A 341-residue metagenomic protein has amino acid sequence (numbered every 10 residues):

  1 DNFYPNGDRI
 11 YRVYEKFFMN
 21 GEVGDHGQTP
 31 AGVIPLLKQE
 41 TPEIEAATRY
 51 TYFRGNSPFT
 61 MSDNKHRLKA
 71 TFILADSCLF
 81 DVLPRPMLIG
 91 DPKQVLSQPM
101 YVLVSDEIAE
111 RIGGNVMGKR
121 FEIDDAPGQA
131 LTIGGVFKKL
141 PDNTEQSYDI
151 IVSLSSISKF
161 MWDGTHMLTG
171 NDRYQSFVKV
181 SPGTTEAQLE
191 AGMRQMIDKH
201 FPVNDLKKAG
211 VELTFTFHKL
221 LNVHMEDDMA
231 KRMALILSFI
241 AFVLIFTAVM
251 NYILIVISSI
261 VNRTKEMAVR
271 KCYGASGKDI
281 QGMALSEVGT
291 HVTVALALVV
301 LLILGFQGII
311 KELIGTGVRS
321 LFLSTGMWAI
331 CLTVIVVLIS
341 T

Functional and structural regions predicted by a protein language model:
D1-G118, E122-T132, A191, D198-V203 (+1 more regions): Structured, solvent-exposed hinge/loop segments at the ends of secondary-structure elements
F3-Y4, T184-E186, G192-V243, V261-N262 (+2 more regions): Membrane-helix entry/capping segments
D76-I89, M100-M229: Mid-to-C-terminal secondary-structure elements that act as membrane-proximal/extracytoplasmic interface segments
E110-R111, S259, K271, L304 (+2 more regions): Transmembrane helix-loop junction
S238-A241, A248, L296: Residues within membrane-spanning alpha-helices of integral membrane proteins, especially the hydrophobic core/packing
A248, V256-I260, I330-T341: C-terminal membrane-exit region of the final transmembrane helix in multipass inner-membrane proteins
M250-H291: Intracellular coupling helices
E287-Q307, K311: Hydrophobic alpha-helical transmembrane segments that constitute the membrane-spanning cores of multi-pass membrane
